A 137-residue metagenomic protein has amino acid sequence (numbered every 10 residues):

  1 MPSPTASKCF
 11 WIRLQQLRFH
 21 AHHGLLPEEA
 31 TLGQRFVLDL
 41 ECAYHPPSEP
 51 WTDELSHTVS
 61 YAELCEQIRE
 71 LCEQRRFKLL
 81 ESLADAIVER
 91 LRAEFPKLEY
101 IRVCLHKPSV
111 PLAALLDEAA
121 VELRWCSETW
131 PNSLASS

Functional and structural regions predicted by a protein language model:
M1-S137: N-terminal, polar/charged subdomain of small-to-medium soluble alpha/beta proteins
